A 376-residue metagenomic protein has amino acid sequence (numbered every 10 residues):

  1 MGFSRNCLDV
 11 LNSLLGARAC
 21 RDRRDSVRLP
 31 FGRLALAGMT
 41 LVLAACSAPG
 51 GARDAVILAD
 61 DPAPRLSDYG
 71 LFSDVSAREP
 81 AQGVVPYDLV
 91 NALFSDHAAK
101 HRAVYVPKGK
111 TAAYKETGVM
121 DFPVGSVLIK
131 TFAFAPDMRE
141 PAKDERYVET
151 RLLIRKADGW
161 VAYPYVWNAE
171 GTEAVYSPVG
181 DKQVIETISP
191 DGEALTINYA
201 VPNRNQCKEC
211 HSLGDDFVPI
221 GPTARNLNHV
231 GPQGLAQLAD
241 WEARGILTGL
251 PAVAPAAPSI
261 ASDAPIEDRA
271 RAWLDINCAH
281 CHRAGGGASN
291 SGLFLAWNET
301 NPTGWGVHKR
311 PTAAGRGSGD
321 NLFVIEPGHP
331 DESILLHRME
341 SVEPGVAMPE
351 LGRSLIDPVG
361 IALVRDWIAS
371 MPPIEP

Functional and structural regions predicted by a protein language model:
M1-P30: N-terminal secretory signal peptides that target proteins for export/translocation
R33-A44: Bacterial N-terminal signal peptides
S47-I57, M138-P376: Sequence context surrounding c-type heme c attachment/ligation sites in exported
G50-V104: N-terminal pre-domain segments of enzymes
H101-A113: Short, structured beta-strand/loop micro-motifs enriched in basic residues and often containing a Trp
F122-G125: Short, well-ordered loop/turn sites that connect or cap secondary structure elements
